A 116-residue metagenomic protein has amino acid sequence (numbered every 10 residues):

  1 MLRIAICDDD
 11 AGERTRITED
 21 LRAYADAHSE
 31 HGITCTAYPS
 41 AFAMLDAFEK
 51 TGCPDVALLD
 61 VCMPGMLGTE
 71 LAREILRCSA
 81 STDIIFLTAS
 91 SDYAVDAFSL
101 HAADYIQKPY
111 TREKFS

Functional and structural regions predicted by a protein language model:
L2, I33, T82: Switch/coupling loops of ABC transporter nucleotide-binding domains
L2-R22, A57: Conserved acidic segment of CheY-like receiver
I6, A37, F86-L87: Conserved SAM-binding loop
D9, S40, A89: Cofactor-binding loop segments of dinucleotide-utilizing enzymes, especially the Rossmann-like FAD- and NAD(P)+-binding
T15-A25, M44-L45, A72: Short, well-ordered amphipathic alpha-helices
A25-E30, C78-A80: Short helix-capping segments at alpha-helix termini
A27-S40, A47: Short hydrophobic/Thr-rich beta-strand motif most characteristic of the beta2 strand and flanking loop of CheY-like
L45-D46, T51-S116: CheY-like receiver
